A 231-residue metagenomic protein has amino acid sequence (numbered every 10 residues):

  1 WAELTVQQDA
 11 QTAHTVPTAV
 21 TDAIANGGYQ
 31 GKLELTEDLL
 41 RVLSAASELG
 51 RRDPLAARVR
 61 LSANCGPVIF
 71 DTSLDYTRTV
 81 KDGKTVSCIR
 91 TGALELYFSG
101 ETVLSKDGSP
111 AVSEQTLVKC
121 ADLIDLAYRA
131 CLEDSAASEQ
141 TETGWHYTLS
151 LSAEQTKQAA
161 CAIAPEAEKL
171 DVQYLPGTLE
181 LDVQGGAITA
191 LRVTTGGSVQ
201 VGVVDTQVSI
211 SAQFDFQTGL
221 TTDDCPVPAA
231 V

Functional and structural regions predicted by a protein language model:
W1-C65, D71-S73, V80, C225-V231: N-terminal leader/targeting segments and the immediate start of mature chains
E37-G50, L74-K81, F98-T102, G177-Q184 (+1 more regions): Extended lipid/amphipathic-ligand handling interfaces
A46-A56, P67-F70, R78-S87, V172 (+2 more regions): Edge/loop elements at the starts and ends of beta-strands within beta-rich repeat scaffolds
R60-A130: An acidic-aromatic
T79-G83, A137-H146: Short, ordered beta-strand-loop transition motifs
L126-A137, V172-Y174: A short, amphipathic edge element
W145-A229: Gly/Pro-enriched, hydrophobic low-complexity segments that function as extracytoplasmic propeptides/linkers
